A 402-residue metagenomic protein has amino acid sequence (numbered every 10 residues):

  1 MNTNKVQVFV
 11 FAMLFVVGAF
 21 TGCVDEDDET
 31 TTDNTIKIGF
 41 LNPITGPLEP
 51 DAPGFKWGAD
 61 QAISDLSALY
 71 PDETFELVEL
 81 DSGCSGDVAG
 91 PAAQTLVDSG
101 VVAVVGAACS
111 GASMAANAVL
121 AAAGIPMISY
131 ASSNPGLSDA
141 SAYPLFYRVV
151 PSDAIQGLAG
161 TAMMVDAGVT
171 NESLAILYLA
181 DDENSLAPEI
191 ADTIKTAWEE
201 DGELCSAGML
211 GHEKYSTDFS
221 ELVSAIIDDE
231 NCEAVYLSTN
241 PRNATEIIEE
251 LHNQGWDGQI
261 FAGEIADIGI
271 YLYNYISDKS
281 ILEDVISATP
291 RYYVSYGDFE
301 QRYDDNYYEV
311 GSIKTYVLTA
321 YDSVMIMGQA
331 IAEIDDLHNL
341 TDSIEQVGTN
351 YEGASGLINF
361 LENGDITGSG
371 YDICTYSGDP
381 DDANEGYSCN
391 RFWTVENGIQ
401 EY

Functional and structural regions predicted by a protein language model:
M1-T32, Y402: Secretory targeting signatures
E26-D33, P50-W57, D65-A140, V149 (+5 more regions): Beta-alpha junction/loop-to-helix N-cap segments that form part of ligand/metal-binding clefts
G39-G58, L80-G86, A108-C109, D181-A187 (+1 more regions): Extracytoplasmic "Venus flytrap"
S64, P144-E213, A234: An alpha-beta-alpha
A89, V149-L174, D218-E221, A244-T245 (+3 more regions): Hydrophobic alpha-helical segments within soluble ligand-binding/sensing domains
L96-A108, I128-Y130, S173-Y178, E230-P241 (+4 more regions): Periplasmic-binding protein-like
I248-Y321, I334, E396-E401: Extracellular/periplasmic periplasmic-binding protein-like sensory domains
D305-V317, G328-Y387: Segments of small-molecule ligand-sensing domains
